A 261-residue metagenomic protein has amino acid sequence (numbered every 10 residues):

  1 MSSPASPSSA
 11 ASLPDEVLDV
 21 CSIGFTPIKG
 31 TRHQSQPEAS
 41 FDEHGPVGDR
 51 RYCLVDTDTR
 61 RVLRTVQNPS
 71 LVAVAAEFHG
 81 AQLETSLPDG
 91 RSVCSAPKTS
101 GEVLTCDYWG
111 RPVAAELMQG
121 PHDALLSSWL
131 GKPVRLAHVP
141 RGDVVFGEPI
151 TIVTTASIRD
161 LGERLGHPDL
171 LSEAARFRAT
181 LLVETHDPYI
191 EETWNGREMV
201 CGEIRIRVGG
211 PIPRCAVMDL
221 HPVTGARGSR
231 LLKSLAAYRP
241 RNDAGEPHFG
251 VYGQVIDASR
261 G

Functional and structural regions predicted by a protein language model:
M1-G261: Metal-cofactor-dependent catalytic cores
